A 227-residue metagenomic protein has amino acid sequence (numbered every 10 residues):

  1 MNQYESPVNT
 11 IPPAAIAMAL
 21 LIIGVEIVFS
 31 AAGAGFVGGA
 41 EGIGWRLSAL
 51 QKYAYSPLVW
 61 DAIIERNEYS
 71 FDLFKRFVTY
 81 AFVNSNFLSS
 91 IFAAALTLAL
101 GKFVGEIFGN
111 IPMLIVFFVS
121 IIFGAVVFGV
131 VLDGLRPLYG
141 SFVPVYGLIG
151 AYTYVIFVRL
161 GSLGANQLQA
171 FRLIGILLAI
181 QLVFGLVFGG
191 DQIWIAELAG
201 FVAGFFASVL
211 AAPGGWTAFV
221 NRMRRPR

Functional and structural regions predicted by a protein language model:
M1-R227: A detector for small-residue-rich transmembrane helices and their helix-helix packing motifs
